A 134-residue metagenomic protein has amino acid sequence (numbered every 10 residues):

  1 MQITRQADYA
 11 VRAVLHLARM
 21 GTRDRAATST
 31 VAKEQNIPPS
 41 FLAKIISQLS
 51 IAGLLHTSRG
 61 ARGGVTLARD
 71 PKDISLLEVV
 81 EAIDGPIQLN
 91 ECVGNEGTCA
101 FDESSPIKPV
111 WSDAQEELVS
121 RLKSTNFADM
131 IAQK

Functional and structural regions predicted by a protein language model:
R5, Y9-V11, L15-I37, H56: N-terminal helix-turn-helix DNA-binding core of bacterial DNA-binding proteins
K33, S50-I51: Alpha-helical residues within the helix-turn-helix
S40: Key DNA-contact positions within bacterial/archaeal DNA-binding proteins
I46-S47: Short, hydrophobic-biased segments on the C-terminal half of alpha helices that form "recognition helices"
I51-L54, A82: Residue cluster at the C-terminal edge of the helix-turn-helix DNA-binding motif
L54-A68: Beta-hairpin "wing" of winged helix-turn-helix
A68-K134: Non-DNA-binding regulatory cores of transcription-related proteins, predominantly C-terminal effector-binding
